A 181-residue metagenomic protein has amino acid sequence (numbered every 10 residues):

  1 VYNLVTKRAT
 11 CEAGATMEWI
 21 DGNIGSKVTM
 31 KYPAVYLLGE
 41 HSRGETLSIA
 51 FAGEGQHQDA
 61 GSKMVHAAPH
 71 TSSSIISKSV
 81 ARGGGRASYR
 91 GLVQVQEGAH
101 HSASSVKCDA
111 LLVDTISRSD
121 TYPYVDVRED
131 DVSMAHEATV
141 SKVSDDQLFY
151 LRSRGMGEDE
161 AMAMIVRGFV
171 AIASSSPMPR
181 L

Functional and structural regions predicted by a protein language model:
V1-M156, V170-I172, R180-L181: Conserved beta-strand/loop scaffold segments within soluble protein domains that form the structured core and edges
